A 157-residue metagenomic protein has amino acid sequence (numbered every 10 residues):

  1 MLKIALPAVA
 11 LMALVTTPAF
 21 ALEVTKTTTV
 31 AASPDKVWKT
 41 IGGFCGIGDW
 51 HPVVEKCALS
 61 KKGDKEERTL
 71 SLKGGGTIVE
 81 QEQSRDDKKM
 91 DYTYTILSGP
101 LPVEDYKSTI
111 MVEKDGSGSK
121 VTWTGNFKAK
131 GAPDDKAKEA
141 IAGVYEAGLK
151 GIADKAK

Functional and structural regions predicted by a protein language model:
M1-A8: Bacterial N-terminal signal peptides that target proteins for export
V9, D35, P102, K120-K157: A conserved amphipathic terminal alpha-helix motif
M12-P18: Hydrophobic h-region of N-terminal signal peptides that target proteins for export in Gram-negative bacteria
P18-K62: Hydrophobic ligand-binding cavity/cleft-lining segments
F20, L72-G74, P100-E104, D115-S117 (+2 more regions): A generic structural micro-feature
K26-T28, I78-S84, Y106-K114: Hydrophobic/aromatic beta-strand elements that line small-molecule binding cavities or substrate pockets in beta-rich
P34, I41-H51, L72, D86 (+2 more regions): Sec/Tat-exported extracytoplasmic proteins
G48-P52, C57-L101, D154-K157: Glycine-rich portal/gate segments that line the openings of hydrophobic small-molecule binding cavities
